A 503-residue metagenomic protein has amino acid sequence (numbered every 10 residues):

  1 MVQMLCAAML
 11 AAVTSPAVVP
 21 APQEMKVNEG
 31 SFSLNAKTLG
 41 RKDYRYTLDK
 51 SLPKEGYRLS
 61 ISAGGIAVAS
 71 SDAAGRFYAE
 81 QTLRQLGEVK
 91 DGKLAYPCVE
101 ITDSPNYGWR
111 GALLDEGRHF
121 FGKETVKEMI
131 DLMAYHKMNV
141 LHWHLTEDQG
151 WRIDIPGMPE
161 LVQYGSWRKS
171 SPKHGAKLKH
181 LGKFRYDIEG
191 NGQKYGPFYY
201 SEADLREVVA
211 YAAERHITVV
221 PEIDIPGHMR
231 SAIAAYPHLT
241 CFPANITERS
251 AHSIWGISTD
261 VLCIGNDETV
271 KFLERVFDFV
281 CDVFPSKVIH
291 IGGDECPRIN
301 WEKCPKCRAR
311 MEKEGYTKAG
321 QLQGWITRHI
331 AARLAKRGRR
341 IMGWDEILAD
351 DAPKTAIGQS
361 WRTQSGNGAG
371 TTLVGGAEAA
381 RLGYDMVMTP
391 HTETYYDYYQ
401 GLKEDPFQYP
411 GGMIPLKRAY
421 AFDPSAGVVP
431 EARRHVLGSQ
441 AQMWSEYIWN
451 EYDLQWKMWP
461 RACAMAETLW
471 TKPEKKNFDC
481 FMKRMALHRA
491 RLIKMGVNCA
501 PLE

Functional and structural regions predicted by a protein language model:
V2, A7-R110, R333, R340-W344 (+2 more regions): Acidic, contiguous N-terminal accessory segments
Q23, G30-F32, Y57, P97-V99 (+18 more regions): Flexible, active-site-adjacent loop/turn segments at secondary-structure boundaries
L52-D260, I264-K271, R275, F279-V288 (+3 more regions): Feature activates predominantly on carbohydrate-active enzymes
F120-G122, D148-D154, P226-A232, H290 (+5 more regions): Flexible loop/turn segments at secondary-structure boundaries
T125-E128, Y200-E207, E268-R275, Q321-H329 (+6 more regions): Generic recognition of stable, solvent-exposed alpha-helical segments in well-folded globular domains
A232-H238, F242, S250-A356, R362-E378: Active-site neighborhood of glycoside hydrolase catalytic domains
I341-E346, D351-E503: Flexible, acidic glycine-rich loops studded with aromatic residues
